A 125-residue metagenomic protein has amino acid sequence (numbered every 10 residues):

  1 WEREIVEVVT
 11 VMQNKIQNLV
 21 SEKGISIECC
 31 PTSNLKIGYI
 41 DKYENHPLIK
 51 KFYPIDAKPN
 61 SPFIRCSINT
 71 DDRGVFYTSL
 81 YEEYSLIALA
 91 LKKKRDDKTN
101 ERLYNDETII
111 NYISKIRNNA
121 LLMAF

Functional and structural regions predicted by a protein language model:
W1-S26, Y43-R65, L91-R95: Histidine/acidic residue-rich metal-binding segments in metalloenzymes
V6-V9, I37, R73, Y77 (+1 more regions): Amphipathic alpha-helical protein-protein interaction segments
Q13, C30, H46, R73 (+1 more regions): Short, structured coil/loop segments at alpha-helix boundaries
N14-K23, E82, L89-F125: Mid-to-C-terminal alpha-helical segments outside catalytic/metal-binding sites
S26-N34, G38: Active-site clefts of carbohydrate-active enzymes
C29-T32, P62-L80: Short acidic/histidine-rich active-site segments
L35, S67-T70, N100-Y104: Short beta-alpha connecting loops at secondary-structure transitions that line or flank enzyme active sites
I37-L48, F76-L89: Histidine/acidic-residue-rich catalytic or RNA/ligand-binding cores of hydrolases and nuclease-related proteins
